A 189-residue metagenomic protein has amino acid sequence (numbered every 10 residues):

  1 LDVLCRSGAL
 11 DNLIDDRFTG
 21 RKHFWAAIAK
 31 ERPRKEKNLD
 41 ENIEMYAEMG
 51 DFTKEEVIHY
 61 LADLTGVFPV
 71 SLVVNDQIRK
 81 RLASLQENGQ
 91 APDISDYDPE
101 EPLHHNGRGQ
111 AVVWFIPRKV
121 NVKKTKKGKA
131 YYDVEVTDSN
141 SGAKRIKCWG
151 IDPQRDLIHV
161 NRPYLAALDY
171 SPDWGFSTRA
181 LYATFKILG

Functional and structural regions predicted by a protein language model:
L1-A9, V134-G142, Y164-L168: Structured catalytic/nucleic-acid-binding cores of DNA maintenance enzymes
L1-H105, K147, G175-G189: Sliding clamp-binding short linear motifs that recruit DNA-associated proteins to replication/repair hubs
T65, F115, N161, L168: A residue-level signal for conserved active-site and pocket-lining positions in enzyme catalytic cores
L103, K124-G128, R155-L157: Replace "in large, NTP-powered and nucleic-acid-processing enzymes" with "in large, NTP-powered factors and other
A111-V113, Y132, Y164: Hydrophobic core residues within well-ordered beta-strands of beta-rich domains
R118, V122-G150: OB-fold (S1/OB) nucleic-acid-binding surfaces
I151-A167: Short nucleic-acid-contacting surface segments enriched for D/E, G, S/T with interspersed K/R
L168-W174: Short, charged beta-turn/beta-strand-edge "cap" motif at the junction between a beta-strand and an adjacent loop
